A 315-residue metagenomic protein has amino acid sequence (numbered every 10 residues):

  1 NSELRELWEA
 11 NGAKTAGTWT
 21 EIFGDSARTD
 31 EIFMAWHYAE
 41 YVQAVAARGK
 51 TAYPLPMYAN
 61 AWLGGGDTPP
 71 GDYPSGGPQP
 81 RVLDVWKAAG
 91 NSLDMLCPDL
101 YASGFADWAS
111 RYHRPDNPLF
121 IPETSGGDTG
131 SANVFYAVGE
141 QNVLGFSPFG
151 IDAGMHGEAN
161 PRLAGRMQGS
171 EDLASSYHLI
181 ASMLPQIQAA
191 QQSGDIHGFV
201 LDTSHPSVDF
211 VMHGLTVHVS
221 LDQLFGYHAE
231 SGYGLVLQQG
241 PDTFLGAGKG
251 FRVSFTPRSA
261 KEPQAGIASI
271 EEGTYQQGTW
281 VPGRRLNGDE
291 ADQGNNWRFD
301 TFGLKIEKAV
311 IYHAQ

Functional and structural regions predicted by a protein language model:
N1-L83: Polysaccharide-binding and catalytic clefts of secreted carbohydrate-active enzymes
S26-R28, G64-D67, A89-G90, P115-D116 (+1 more regions): A generic short-segment signal for beta-strand/edge and adjacent turn/coil regions
W36-Y38, P74-G77, S125-G127, L215 (+1 more regions): A short linear-motif detector with a strong N-terminal bias
A46-T51, V82-P185: Catalytic-core region of carbohydrate-active enzymes that cleave or remodel glycosidic bonds
A61, E123, G248: Pocket-edge structural micro-motifs
F135-A260: Aromatic- and carboxylate-lined catalytic core of secreted/periplasmic carbohydrate-active enzymes
Q223-G226, T243-Q315: C-terminal beta-sandwich/jelly-roll accessory domains of carbohydrate-active enzymes
